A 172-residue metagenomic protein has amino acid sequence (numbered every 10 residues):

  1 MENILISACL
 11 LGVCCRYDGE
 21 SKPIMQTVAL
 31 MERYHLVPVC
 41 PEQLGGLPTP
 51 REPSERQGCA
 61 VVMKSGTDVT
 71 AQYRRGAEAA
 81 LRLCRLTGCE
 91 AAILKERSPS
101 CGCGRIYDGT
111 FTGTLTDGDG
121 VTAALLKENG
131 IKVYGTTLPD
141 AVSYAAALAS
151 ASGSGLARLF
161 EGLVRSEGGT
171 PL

Functional and structural regions predicted by a protein language model:
M1-I4: Extreme N-terminal starter segment of soluble prokaryotic enzymes
C9, K95-S98, L138: Short, well-ordered beta-to-alpha junction loops that form the rim of enzyme active sites and present histidine/acidic
G12, G46-L47, P99-G102, A141: Short, active-site-adjacent cap segments at secondary-structure transitions
G12-G19: Short N-terminal binding/cap micro-motifs at the start of the first secondary-structure element
K22-M63: Short, surface-exposed acidic-centric catalytic microdomains
L44, S54-A79, L83, T114-L172: Divalent-metal-activated hydrolytic enzyme cores
E90: Short acidic/polar active-site loop segments enriched in Thr and Asp
I93-F111: Internal, conserved structured core segments that host functional sites
